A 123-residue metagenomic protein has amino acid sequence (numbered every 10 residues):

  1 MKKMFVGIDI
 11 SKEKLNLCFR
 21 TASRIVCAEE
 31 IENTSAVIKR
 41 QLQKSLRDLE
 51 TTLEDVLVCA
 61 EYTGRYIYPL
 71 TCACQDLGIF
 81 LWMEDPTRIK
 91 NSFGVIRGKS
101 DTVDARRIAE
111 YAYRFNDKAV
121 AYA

Functional and structural regions predicted by a protein language model:
M1-A123: Phosphate- and other anionic-substrate recognition elements at nucleic-acid/protein interfaces
